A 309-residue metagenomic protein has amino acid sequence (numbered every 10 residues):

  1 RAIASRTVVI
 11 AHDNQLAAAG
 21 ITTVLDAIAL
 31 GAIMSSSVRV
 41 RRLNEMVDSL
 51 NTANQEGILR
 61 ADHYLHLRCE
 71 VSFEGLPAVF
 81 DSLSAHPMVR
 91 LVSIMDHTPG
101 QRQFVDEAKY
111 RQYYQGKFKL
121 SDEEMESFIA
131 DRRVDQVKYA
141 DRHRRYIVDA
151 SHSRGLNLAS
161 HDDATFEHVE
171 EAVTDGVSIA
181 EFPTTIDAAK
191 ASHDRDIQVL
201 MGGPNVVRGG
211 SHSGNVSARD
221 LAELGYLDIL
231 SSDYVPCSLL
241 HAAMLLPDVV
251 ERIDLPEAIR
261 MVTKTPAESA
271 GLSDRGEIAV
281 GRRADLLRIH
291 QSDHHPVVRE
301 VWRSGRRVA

Functional and structural regions predicted by a protein language model:
R1-V47: Metal-associated gating/positioning segment near the N- to mid-region
G20, V301-G305: Glycine-centered positions in the ABC transporter ATPase nucleotide-binding domain
G31-D163, D233: Metal-coordinating catalytic core of metallo-dependent amide/deamination hydrolases
L67-A78, D163-E167, E171, I179-E181 (+1 more regions): Active-site glycine- and acidic-residue-rich loops that bind and position anionic ligands or nucleotide-like cofactors
H86-R90, A172-I179, D194-L200, L224-D228: Glycine-enriched alpha-helix->loop->beta-strand junction motifs that scaffold or abut catalytic
K138-A140, S160-D162, A180-A189, R208-N215: A general structural motif
A150-L156, A164-H168, D175-G176, R195: Conserved, well-ordered alpha-helix/loop/beta-strand core segments that scaffold catalytic motifs
R195-N205, G209-I289: His/Asp/Glu-enriched, well-ordered alpha-helical/loop segment that forms or immediately abuts the divalent-metal
